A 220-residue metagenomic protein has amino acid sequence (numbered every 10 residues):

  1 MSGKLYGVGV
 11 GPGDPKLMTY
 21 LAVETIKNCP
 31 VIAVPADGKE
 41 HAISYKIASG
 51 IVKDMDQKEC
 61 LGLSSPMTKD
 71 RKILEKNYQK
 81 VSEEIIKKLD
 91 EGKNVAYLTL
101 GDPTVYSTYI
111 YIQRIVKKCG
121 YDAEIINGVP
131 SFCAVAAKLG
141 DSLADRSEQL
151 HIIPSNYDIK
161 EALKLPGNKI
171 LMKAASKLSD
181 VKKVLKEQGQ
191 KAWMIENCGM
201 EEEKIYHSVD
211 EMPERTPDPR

Functional and structural regions predicted by a protein language model:
M1-P15, Y20-Y121, E211-P213: Class I S-adenosyl-L-methionine
M1-S2, E24-T25, L89, Y97 (+4 more regions): Solvent-exposed alpha-helices and their adjacent loops that cap or buttress functional pockets in soluble metabolic
L5, L163-R220: A contiguous loop/helix-start segment that scaffolds small-molecule binding in enzyme catalytic cores
V34, E59-S64, I125, D145 (+3 more regions): Structural signal for conserved beta-strand scaffold positions within catalytic alpha/beta enzyme cores
K39-H41, T68, P130-C133, M200-E202: Short gly/pro/ser/thr-enriched loop/turn and capping motifs at secondary-structure boundaries
I73-S82, K138-D141, K164-N168, Y206-M212: Short, surface-exposed amphipathic charged segments that create phosphate/polyanion-binding patches used for binding
Y78-I86, S142-P154, M212-R220: A polyampholytic, Gly/Pro-enriched intrinsically disordered region
T104-L165: Class I SAM-dependent methyltransferase SAM-binding "motif I" and its flanking Rossmann-like core
